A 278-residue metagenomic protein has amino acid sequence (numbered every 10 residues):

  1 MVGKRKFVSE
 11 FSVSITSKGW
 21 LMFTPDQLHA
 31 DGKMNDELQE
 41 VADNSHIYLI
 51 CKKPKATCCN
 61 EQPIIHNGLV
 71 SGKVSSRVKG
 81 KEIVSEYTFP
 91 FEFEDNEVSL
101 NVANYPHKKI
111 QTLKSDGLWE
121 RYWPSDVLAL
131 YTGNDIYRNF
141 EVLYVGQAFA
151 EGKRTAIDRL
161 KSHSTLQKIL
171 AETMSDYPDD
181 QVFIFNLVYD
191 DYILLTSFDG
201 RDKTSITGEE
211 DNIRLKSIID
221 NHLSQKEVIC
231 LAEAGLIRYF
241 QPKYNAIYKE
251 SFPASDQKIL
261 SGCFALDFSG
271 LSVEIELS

Functional and structural regions predicted by a protein language model:
M1-S278: Boundary/linker segments flanking structured domains
